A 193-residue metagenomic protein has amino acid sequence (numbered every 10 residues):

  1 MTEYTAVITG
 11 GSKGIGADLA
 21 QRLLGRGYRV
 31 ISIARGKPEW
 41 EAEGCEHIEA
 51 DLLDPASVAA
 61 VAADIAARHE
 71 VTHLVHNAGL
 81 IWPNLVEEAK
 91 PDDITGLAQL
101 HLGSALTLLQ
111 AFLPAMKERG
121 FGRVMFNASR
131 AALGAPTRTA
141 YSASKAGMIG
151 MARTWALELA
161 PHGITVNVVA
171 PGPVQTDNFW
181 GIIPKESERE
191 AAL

Functional and structural regions predicted by a protein language model:
T9, V71-A78, H101, F126 (+1 more regions): Rossmann-fold scaffold of SDR-type NAD(P)-dependent oxidoreductases
S12-K13: Conserved glycine-rich cofactor-binding loop
L80, E87-T107, F121, M125 (+1 more regions): Catalytic Tyr-X3-Lys loop
I81-T95, T137-A140, W180-P184: Conserved mid-core segment of classical short-chain dehydrogenase/reductases
L109, S144, A152: Active-site helix of classical SDR
P114, L157-P161: Alpha-helical segment proximal to the catalytic Tyr-Lys
S129: Residue(s) in the substrate-gating loop at a strand-loop-helix junction that position the organic substrate next
P171-G181: Short, flexible catalytic-loop segment of classical short-chain dehydrogenase/reductase
